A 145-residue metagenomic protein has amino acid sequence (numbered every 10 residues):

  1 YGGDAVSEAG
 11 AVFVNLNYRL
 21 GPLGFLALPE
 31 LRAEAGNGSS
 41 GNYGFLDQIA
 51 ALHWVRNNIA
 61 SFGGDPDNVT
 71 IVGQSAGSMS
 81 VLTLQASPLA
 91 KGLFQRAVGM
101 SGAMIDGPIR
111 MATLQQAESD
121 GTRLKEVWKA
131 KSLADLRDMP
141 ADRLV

Functional and structural regions predicted by a protein language model:
Y1-L133: Serine-hydrolase-like catalytic core of hydrolytic proteins
P140-V145: Amphipathic, coiled-coil-like alpha-helical scaffolding segments used for oligomerization/assembly
